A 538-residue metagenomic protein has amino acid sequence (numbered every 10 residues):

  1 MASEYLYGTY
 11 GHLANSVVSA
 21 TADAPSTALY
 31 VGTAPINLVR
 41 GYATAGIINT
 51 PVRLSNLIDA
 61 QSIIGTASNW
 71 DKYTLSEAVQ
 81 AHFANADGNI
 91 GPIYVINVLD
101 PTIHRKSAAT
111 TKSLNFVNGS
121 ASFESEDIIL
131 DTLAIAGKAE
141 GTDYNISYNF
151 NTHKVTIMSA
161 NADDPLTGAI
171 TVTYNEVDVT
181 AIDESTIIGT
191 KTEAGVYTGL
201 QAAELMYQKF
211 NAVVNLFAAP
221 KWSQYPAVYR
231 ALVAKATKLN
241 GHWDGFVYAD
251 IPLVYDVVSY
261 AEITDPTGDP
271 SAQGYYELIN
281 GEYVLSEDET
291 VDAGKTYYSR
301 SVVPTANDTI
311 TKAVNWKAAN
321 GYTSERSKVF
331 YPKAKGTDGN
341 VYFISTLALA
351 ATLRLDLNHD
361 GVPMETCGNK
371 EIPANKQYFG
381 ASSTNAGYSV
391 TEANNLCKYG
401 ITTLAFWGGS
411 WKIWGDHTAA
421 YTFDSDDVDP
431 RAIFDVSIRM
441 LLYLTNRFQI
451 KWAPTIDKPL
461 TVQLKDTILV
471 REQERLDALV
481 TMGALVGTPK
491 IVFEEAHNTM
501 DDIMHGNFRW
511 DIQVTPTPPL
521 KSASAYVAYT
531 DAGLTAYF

Functional and structural regions predicted by a protein language model:
A2-R105, I182-K451: A glycine- and small-residue-enriched flexible loop/hinge signal that marks low-structured segments
G88-Y148, E282: Extended beta-strand solenoid/passenger and fiber regions
G91, L166-G168, M504-W510: Residues at beta-strand starts and edge strands
I103-S107, T173-N175, V179-T190, L485-F538: Compositionally biased, low-complexity/repeat regions
L114-S125, N151-A162, L278, L285 (+3 more regions): Generic recognition of long tandem-repeat/solenoid scaffolds
L133-T186, Y297: Surface-exposed interaction regions enriched in Ser/Thr/Asp/Glu that occur as long low-complexity tracts or repetitive
N145-K154, I279, D292-A293, A334-T337 (+1 more regions): Short, ordered beta-strand-loop transition motifs
R431-A496: Acidic, low-complexity glycine/serine/threonine-rich segments
